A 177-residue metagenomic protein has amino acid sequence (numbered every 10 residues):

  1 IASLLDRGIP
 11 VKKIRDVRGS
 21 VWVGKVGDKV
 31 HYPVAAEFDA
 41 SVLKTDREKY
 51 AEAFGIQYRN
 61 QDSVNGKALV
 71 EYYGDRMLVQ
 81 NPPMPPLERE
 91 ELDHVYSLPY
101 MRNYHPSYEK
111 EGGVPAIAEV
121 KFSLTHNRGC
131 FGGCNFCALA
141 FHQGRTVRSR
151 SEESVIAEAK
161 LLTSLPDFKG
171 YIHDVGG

Functional and structural regions predicted by a protein language model:
I1-V120: Flexible, acidic/Gly-rich N-terminal and inter-domain linker regions that tether and position cofactor-handling modules
S3-P10, M101, F136-L139, Q143 (+1 more regions): Short, well-ordered loop/turn and helix-capping segments at boundaries between secondary-structure elements and domains
L78-P85, A116, V120-N127, F141 (+1 more regions): Hydrophobic alpha-helical scaffolding
V95, C130, C134, V155: Conserved, mostly hydrophobic/aromatic
S107-K110, K121-S123, I156-L161: Short alpha-helical segments and helix-capping/turn motifs at coil-helix boundaries
E111-A138, Y171: N-terminal pre-triad scaffold of radical SAM enzymes
G129, F141-G177: Core AdoMet radical
